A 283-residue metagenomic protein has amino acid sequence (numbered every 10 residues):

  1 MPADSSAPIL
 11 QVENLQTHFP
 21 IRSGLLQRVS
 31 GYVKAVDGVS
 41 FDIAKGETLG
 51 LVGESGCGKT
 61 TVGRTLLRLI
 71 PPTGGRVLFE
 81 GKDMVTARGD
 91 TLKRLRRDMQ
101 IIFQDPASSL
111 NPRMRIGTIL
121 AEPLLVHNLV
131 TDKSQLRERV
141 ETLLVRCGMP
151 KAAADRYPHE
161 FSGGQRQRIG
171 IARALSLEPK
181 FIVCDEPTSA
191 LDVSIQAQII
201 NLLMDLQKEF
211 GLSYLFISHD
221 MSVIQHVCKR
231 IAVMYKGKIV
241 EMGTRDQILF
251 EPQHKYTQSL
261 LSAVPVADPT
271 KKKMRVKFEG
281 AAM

Functional and structural regions predicted by a protein language model:
P2-P8, P20-Q27, Y32, T244-M283: Short catalytic/signature loops enriched in Gly
L26-S30, M84-Q100, V126, K133 (+1 more regions): ABC ATPase NBD coupling module
G75-D83: Conserved ABC transporter NBD signature motif
D83, S134-A152, L261-S262: Conserved ABC ATPase "signature" region
Y157-F161, Q165: Conserved ABC ATPase signature
E178: Conserved catalytic motifs of ABC-family nucleotide-binding domains
